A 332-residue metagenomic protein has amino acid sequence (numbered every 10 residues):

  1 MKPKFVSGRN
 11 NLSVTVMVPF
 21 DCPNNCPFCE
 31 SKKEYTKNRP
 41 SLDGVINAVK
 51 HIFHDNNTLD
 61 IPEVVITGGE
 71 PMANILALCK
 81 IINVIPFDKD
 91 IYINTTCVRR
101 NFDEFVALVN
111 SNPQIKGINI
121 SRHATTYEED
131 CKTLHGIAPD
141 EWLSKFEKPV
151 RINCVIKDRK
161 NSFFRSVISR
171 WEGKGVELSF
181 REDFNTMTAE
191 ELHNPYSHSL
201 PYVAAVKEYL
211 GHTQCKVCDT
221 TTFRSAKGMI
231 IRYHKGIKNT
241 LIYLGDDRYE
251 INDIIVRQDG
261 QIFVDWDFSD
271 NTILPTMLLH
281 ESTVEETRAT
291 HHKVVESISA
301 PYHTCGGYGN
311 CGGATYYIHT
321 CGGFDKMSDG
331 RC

Functional and structural regions predicted by a protein language model:
M1-N47, D265, S328: Canonical Radical SAM [4Fe-4S] cluster-binding loop centered on the CxxxCxxC motif and its immediate flanking residues
S13-T15, E30-D43, T58-N74, F87-N101 (+3 more regions): Core AdoMet radical
D21-N25, F53, T58: Extreme N-terminal leader/targeting regions
F28, K32-Y35, S169-W171, H193-V203 (+3 more regions): Secreted/processed peptides and extracellular or luminal domains of membrane proteins
F53-N57, A107-Q114, W142-F146, R170-G173: Acidic (Asp/Glu)-rich catalytic clusters
L76-N83, N101-S111, F163-I168: Distinct, well-ordered alpha-helical segments
H123, Y127-Y249, Q258: Radical SAM enzyme [4Fe-4S]-AdoMet core and its adjacent flexible, acidic and glycine-rich loops/tails across
L241-C332: Flexible mid-to-C-terminal extensions adjoining Fe-S/redox cofactors in radical SAM and related proteins
